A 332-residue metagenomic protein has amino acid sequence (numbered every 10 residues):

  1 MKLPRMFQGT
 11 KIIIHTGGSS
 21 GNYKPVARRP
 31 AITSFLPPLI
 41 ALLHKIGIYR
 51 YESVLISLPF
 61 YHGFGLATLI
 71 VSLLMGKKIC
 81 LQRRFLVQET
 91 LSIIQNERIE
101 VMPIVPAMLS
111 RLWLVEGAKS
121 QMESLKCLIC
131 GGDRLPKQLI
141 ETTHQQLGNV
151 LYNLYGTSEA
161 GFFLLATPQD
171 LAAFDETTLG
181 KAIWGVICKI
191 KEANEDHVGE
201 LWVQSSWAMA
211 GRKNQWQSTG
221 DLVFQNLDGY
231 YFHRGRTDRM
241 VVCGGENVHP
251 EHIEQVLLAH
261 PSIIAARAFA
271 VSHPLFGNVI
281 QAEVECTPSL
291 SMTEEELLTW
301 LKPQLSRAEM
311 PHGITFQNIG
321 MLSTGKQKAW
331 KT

Functional and structural regions predicted by a protein language model:
R5-F7, K11, P25-Y49: Conserved structural elements of the adenylate-forming
L36-S53, Y61-V101: Conserved AMP-binding/adenylation subdomain of ANL enzymes
V101-P103, V115-F174: Gly/Ser/Thr-rich phosphate-binding loop
G132, G156, G180, D221 (+1 more regions): Active-site glycine-centered loops adjacent to acidic/histidine catalytic or metal-binding residues that shape
D175, I187-S205, L227-D228, L290-E294 (+1 more regions): Conserved beta-loop-beta connector loops within the AMP-binding
N194-G211, W216, L222-V223, E285: AMP-binding/adenylate-forming core of the ANL superfamily
S205, L222-E309: AMP-binding/adenylate-forming catalytic core of the ANL superfamily
L305-Q327: AMP-binding/adenylate-forming catalytic domain of the ANL superfamily
